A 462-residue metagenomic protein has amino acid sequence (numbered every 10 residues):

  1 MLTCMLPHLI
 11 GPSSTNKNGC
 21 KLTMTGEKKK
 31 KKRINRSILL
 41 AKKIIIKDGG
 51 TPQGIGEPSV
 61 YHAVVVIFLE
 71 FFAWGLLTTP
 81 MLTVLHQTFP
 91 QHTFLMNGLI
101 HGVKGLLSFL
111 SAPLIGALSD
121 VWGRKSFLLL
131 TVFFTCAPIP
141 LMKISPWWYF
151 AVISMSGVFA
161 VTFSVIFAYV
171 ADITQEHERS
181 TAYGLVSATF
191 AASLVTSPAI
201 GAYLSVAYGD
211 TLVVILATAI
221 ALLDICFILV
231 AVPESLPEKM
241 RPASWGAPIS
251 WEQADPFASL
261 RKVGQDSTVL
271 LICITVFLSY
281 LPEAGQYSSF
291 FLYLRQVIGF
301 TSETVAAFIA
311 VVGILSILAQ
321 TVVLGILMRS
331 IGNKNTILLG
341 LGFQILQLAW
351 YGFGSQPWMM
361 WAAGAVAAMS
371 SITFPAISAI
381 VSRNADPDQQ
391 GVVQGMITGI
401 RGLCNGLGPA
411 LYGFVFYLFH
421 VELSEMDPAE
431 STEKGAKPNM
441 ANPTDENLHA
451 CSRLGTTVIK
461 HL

Functional and structural regions predicted by a protein language model:
N35-E57, S235-C273, Q296-V297: Juxtamembrane intracellular "pre-TM" segments in multi-pass secondary transporters
F68, P138, W148-V161, W358-T373: Hydrophobic core of transmembrane alpha-helices in multi-pass small-molecule transporters, especially MFS/SLC-type
P80-F94, S288-V305: Short amphipathic helix-loop junctions that connect adjacent transmembrane helices in Major Facilitator Superfamily/SLC
M81, A160-T174, I372-D386: Intracellular juxtamembrane helix-capping segments at the cytosolic ends of symmetry-related transmembrane helices
L110-W147: Conserved MFS/SLC helix-loop-helix module at the cytosolic interface between two early adjacent transmembrane helices
S111-G123, S205, A319-N333, F416: Helix-to-loop junctions at the C-terminal end of transmembrane segments in multipass secondary transporters
S126-P140, N335-W350: Structural signature of the two symmetry-related core transmembrane helices
A151-A191: Cytoplasmic helix-loop-helix junction between adjacent transmembrane helices in 12-TM secondary transporters
